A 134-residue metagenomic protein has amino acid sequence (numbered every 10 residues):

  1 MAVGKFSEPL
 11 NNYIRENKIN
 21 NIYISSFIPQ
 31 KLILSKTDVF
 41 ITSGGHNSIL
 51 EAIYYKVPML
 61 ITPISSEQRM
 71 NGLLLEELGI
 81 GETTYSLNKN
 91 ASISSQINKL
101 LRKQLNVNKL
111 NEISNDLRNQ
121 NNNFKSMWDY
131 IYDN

Functional and structural regions predicted by a protein language model:
M1, L60-I61, E82-T84: Short hydrophobic alpha-helical runs that function as membrane-insertion/retention elements
M1-V39: Donor-nucleotide binding loops and adjacent catalytic segments primarily of GT-B fold Leloir glycosyltransferases
K5, N47, S65, N88-K89: Residue-level "edge-of-site" marker
N11-R15, L73-E77, N111: Class I S-adenosyl-L-methionine
F27-L73: A donor-sugar binding/catalytic signature common to diverse glycosyltransferases and related nucleotide-sugar
Y54, E76-I80, L105-L110: Short acidic (Asp/Glu) and glycine-rich catalytic loops that position anionic groups and cofactors
S66-Q96: Change "using UDP/GDP/dTDP sugars" to "using nucleotide sugars
S92-N134: C-terminal amphipathic helix plus adjacent low-complexity, charged tail appended to glycosyltransferase catalytic
